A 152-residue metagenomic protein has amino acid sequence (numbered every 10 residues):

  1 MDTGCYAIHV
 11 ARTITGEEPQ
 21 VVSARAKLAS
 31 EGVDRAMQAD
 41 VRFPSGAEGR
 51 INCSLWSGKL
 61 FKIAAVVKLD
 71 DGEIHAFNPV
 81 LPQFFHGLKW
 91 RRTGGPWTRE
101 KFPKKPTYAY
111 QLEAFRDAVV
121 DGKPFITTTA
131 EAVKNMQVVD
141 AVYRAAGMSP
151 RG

Functional and structural regions predicted by a protein language model:
M1, W97-P106: A short glycine-threonine-serine/GTX helix/turn-capping micro-motif
G4: Catalytic beta-strand-to-alpha-helix segment of the class III nucleotidyl cyclase homology domain
A7-P82, F102, A109-K123: Contiguous beta-strand/loop segments that form the cofactor/metal-binding neighborhood of enzyme cores
R42-P44, A114-G152: C-terminal helix-rich "cap/oligomerization" subdomain common to oxidoreductases
K68, W90-R91: Short beta-strand-to-turn element immediately C-terminal to the catalytic PLP-Schiff-base lysine in fold type I
R92-P96, D121: Acidic, glycine-centered active-site loop in nucleotide-sugar glycosyltransferases
T107-Y110, V133: Aromatic- and histidine-enriched alpha-helix N-cap/loop-to-helix transition segments that scaffold the rims
